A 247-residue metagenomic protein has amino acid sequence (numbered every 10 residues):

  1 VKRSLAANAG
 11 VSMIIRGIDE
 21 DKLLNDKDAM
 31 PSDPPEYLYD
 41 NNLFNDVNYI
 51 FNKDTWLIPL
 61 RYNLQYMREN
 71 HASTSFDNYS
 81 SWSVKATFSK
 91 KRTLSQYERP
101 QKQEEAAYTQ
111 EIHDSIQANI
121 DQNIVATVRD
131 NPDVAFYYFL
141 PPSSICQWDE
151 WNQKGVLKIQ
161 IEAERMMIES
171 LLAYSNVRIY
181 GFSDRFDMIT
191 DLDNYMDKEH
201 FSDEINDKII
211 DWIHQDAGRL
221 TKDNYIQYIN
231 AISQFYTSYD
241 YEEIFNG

Functional and structural regions predicted by a protein language model:
V1-I50: Membrane-embedded segments
D28-P35, N152-V156, Y195-M196: Short secondary-structure boundary/capping segments
Y39-N78: Low-complexity, serine/threonine/proline-enriched polar segments
T55, N119-N123, E162, M166 (+1 more regions): Extracytoplasmic/secreted proteins, especially bacterial periplasmic and envelope-associated proteins
Y62-N119, S143-K158: Serine-dependent acyl-ester chemistry module
I120-V128, V134-Y137, E199-F201, I205-N206: Conserved catalytic-core segments centered on acid/base and nucleophilic motifs
V128, D133-F136, L140, S144-L192: Extended hydrophobic/aromatic segments used for targeting, binding, or gating
R165-G247: C-terminal regions of proteins
